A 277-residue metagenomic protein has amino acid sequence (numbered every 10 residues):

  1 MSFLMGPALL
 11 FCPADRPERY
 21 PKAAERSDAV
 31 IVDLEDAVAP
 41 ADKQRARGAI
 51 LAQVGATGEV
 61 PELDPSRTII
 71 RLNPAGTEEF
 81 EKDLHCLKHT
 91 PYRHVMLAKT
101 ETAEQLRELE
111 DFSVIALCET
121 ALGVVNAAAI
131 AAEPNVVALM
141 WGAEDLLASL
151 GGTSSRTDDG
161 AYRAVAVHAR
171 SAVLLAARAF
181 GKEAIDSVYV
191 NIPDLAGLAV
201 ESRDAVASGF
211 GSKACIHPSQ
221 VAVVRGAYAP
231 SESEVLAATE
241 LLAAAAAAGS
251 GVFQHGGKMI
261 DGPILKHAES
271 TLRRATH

Functional and structural regions predicted by a protein language model:
M1-H277: Expand to "…catalyze enediolate/carbanion chemistry for C-C bond making/breaking, isomerization, decarboxylation
